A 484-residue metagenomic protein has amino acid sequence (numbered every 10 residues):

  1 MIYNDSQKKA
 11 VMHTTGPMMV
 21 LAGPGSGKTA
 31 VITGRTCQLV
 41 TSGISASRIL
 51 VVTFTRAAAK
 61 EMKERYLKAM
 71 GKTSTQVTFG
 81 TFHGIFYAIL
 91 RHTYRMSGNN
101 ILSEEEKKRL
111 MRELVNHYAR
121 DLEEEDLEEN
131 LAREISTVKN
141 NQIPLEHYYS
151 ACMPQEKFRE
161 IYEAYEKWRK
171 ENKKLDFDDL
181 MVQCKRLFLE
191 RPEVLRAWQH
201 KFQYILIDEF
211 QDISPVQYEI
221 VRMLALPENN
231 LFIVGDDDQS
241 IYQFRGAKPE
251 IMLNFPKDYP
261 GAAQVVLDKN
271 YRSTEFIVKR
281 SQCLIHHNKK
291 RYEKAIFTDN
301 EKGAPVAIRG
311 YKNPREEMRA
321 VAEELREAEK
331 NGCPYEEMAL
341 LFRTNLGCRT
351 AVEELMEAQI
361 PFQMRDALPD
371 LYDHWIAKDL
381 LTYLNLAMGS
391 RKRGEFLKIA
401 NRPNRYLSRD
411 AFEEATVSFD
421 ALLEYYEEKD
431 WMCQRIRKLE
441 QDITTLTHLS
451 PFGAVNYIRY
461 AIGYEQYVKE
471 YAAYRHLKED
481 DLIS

Functional and structural regions predicted by a protein language model:
M1-M12, G16-V20, A58, T78 (+2 more regions): Conserved helicase NTPase motor core
M1-N100, R196, E250, K279-Q282: P-loop NTPase Walker
T14, S74-Q76, Y94-D179, F202 (+3 more regions): ATP-hydrolysis module of ASCE/P-loop NTPase motor domains, specifically the Walker B Asp-Glu catalytic pair
G16, I44-R48, T75, P227-N230 (+5 more regions): Short glycine-/polar-rich loops that comprise or flank the Walker A/P-loop and associated switch/sensor motifs
P24-I32, P260-A263, D268-P361, A387-G389: Helicase P-loop NTPase motor core
Y66, E113-H117, R280-N288: Conserved AAA+ ATPase "sensor/coupling" helix adjacent to the nucleotide-binding pocket
S74-I89, A358-T382: Conserved beta-strand -> loop -> alpha-helix junction used to position metal-binding or nucleic-acid-contacting
A151, P334, R349-E353, I360 (+1 more regions): Conserved helicase C-terminal RecA-like lobe
